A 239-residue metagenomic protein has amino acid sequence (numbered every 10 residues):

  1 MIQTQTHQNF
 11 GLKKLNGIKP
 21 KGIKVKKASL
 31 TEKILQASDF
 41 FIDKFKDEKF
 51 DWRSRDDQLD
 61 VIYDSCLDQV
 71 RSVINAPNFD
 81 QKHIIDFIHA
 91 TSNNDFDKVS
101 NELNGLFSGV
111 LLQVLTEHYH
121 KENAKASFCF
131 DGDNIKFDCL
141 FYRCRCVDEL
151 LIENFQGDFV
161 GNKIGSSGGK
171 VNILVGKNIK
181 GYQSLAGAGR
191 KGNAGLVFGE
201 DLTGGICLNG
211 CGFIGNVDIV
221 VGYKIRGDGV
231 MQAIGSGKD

Functional and structural regions predicted by a protein language model:
I2-K238: Charge-rich, low-hydrophobicity low-complexity segments
